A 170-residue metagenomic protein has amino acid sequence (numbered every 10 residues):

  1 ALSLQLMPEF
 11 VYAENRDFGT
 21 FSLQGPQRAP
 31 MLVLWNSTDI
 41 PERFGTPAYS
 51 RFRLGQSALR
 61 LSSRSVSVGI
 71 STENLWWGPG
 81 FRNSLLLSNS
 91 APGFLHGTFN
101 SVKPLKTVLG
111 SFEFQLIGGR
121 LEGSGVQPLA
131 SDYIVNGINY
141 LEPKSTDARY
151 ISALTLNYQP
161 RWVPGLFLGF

Functional and structural regions predicted by a protein language model:
A1, S57-S63, I70, G97-K103 (+1 more regions): Residues on the lipid-exposed face of transmembrane beta-strands in outer-membrane beta-barrel proteins
A1-Q56, S101, K106-V108: Transmembrane beta-barrel domains of Gram-negative outer membranes and organellar outer membranes
L2, L61-S65, P104-Q115, W162-F167: Short loop/turn motifs that connect adjacent beta-strands in outer-membrane beta-barrel proteins
L4-L6, I70, F114-L116, L156 (+1 more regions): Membrane-embedded beta-strand positions of outer-membrane beta-barrel proteins
P8-E14, S63-S65, T72-W76, G118-S124: Transmembrane beta-strands of outer-membrane beta-barrel pores
D17-S22, G80-L86, S124-Y133: Outer-membrane beta-barrel translocator domains and adjoining extracellular loop/strand segments of Gram-negative
E42-G45, R82-L87, S131-K144: Extracellular loop and loop/strand-boundary signature of outer-membrane beta-barrel proteins
T146-F170: Extended catalytic-interface subdomain
